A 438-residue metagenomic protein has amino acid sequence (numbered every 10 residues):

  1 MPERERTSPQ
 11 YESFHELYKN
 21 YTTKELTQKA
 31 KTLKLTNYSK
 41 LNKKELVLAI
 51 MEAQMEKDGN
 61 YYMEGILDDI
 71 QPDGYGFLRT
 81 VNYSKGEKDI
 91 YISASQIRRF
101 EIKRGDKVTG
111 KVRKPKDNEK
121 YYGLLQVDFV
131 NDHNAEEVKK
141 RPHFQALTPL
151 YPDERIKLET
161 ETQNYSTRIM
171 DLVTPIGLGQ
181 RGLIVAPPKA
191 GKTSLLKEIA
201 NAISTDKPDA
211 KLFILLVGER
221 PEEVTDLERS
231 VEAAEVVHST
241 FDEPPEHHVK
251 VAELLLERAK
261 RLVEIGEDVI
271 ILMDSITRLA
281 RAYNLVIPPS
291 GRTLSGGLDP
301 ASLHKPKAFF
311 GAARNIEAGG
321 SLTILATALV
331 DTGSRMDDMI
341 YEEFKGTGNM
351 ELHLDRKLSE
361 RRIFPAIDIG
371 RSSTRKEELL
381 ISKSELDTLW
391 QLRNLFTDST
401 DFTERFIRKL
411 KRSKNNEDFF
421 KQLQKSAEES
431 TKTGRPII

Functional and structural regions predicted by a protein language model:
M1-D58: Basic helix-extension-helix modules of the SAP/HeH family
L26, L46, G76, S93 (+7 more regions): Residue-level signature of catalytic and energy-coupling elements of molecular machines, predominantly ATP/GTP-dependent
S39, E45-V138: N-terminal "pre-motor" subdomain/linker immediately upstream of P-loop NTPase catalytic cores
G59-M63, Y165-I169, L255-E257, F309: Phosphate-interacting basic helix/loop segments used at nucleotide- and nucleic-acid interfaces
I102, K114-I184: P-loop NTP-binding catalytic core
P175-L196, G218: Glycine-rich phosphate-binding P-loop
A190-G191, I199-I438: P-loop NTPase catalytic core
